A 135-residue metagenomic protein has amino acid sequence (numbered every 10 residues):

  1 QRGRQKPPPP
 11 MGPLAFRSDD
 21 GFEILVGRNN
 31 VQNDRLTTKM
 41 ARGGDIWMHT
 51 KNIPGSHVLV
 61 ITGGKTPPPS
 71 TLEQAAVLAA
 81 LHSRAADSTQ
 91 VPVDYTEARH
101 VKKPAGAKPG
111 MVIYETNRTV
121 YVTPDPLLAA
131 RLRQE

Functional and structural regions predicted by a protein language model:
Q1-I24: Coiled-coil termination/hinge junctions
F16-R17, L25, Q32-E135: Phosphate-backbone binding interfaces of nucleic-acid-interacting proteins
